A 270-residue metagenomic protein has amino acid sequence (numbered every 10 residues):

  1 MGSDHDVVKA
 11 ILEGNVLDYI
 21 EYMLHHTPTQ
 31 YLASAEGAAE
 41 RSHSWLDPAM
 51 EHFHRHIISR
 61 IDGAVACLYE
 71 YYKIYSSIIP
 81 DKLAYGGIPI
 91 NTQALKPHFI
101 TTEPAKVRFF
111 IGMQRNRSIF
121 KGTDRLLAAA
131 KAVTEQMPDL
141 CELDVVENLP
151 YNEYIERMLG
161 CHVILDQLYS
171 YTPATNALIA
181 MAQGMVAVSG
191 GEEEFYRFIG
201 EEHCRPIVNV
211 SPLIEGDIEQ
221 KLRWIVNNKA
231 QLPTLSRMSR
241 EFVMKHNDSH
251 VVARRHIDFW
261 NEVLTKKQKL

Functional and structural regions predicted by a protein language model:
D6, E21-G63: Membrane-proximal helix-turn-helix segments that form the acceptor-binding/catalytic region of lipid-linked
R55-I90: Helix-loop-beta element that forms the nucleotide-linked donor phosphate-binding surface in glycosyltransferases
A84-K121, L127: Conserved donor-binding/catalytic core segment of Leloir-type glycosyltransferases
I155, A177-A182, Y196: Short alpha-helical segment that forms part of, or immediately flanks, the ligand-binding pocket in carbohydrate-active
L159-T172, M185: Acidic donor-binding loop of glycosyltransferase active sites
V186-E193: Short hydrophobic beta-strand element within catalytic cores of glycosyltransferases and related nucleotide-activated
R197-L222: Change "using UDP/GDP/dTDP sugars" to "using nucleotide sugars
K229-N261: A charged, aromatic-enriched C-terminal amphipathic alpha-helix characteristic of glycosyltransferases across folds
